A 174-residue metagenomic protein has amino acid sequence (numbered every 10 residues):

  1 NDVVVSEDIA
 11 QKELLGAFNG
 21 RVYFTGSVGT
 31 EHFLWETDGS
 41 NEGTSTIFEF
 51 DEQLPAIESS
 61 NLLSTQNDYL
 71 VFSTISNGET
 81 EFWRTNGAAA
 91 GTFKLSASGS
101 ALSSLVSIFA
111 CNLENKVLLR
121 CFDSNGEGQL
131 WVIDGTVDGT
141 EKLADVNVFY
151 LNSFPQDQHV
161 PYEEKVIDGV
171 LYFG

Functional and structural regions predicted by a protein language model:
N1-G174: Feature 14080 marks short, conserved micro-sites in well-ordered regions that are central to protein function
